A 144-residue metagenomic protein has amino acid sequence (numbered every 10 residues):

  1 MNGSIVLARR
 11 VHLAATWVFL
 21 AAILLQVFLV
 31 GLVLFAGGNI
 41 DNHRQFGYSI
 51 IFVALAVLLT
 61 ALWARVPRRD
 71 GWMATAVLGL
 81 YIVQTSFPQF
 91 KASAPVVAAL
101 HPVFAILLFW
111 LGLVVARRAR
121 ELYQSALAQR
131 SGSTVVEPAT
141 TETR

Functional and structural regions predicted by a protein language model:
M1-R144: Polytopic transmembrane helical bundles with strong interfacial aromatic enrichment
